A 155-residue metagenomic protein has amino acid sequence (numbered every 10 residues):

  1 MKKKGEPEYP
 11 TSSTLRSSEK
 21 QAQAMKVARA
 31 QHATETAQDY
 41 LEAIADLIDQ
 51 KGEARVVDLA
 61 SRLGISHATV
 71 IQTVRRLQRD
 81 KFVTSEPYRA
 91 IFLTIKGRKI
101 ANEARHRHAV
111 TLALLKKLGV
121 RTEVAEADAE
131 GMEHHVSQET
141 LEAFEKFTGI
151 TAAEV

Functional and structural regions predicted by a protein language model:
M1-S17, A127-V155: C-terminal regulatory/oligomerization modules of transcriptional regulators
E6-T14, S18-R29, Q38-L41: Short, amphipathic alpha-helical interface elements at domain boundaries that mediate macromolecular binding
V27-I65: N-terminal helix-turn-helix DNA-binding core of bacterial DNA-binding proteins
T36-D39, R55, K96, R107 (+1 more regions): N-terminal positioning helix adjacent to the helix-turn-helix/winged-helix DNA-binding module
A54-I91: Canonical helix-turn-helix DNA-binding module
R62, I100, K117: Residues within the alpha-helical elements of helix-turn-helix
R89-H108: Basic, amphipathic "hinge/linker" alpha-helix immediately C-terminal to the N-terminal HTH DNA-binding motif
A104-E139: Arg/Lys-rich, alpha-helical DNA-contact motif
